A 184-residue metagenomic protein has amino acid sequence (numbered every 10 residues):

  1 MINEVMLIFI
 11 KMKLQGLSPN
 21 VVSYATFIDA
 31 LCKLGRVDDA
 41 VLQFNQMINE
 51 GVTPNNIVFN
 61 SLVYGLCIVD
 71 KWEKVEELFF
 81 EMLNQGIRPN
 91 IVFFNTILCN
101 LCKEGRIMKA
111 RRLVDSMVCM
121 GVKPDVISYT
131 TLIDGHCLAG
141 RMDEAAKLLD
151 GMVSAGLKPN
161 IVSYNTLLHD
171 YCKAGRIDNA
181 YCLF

Functional and structural regions predicted by a protein language model:
M1-N3, L7, L14, F27: Alpha-solenoid helical-repeat scaffolds
V5, N20-A25, D29, A40 (+16 more regions): Pentatricopeptide repeat
D178-F184: Short, intrinsically disordered, charge-balanced linker/junction segments flanking boundaries in proteins
